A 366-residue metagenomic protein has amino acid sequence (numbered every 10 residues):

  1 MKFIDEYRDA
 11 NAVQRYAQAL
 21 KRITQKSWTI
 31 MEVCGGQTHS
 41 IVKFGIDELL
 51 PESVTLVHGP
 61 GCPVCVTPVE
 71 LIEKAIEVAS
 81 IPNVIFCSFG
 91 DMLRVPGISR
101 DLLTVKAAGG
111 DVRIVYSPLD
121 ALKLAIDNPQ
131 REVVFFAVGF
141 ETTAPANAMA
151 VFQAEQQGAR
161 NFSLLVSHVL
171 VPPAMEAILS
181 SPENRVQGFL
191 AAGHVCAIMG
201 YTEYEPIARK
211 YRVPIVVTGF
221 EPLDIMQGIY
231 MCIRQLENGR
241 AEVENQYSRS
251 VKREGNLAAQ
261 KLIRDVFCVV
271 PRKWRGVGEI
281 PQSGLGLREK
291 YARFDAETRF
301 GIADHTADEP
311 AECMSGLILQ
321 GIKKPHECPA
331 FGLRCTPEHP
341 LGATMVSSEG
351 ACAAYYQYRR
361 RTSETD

Functional and structural regions predicted by a protein language model:
M1-Q130, A144, A148, F152-Q157 (+4 more regions): Metallocofactor- and cofactor-centric catalytic cores in central/energy metabolism, strongly enriched
S27-I30, N161-F162, N238-S248, W274 (+2 more regions): Flexible, glycine/charged-enriched surface loops at secondary-structure junctions
V115, F136, T218-G219: Active-site-adjacent beta-strand anchor residues
D127-R131, Q153-R160, S181-N184, V213 (+1 more regions): Secondary-structure boundary elements
F136, F140-E203: Phosphate/pyrophosphate-binding betaalpha-module
L165, E183-K252: A conserved active-site cap/scaffold subdomain adjacent to cofactor or substrate pockets
Q227-L317: Internal helical hairpin/lid segments
